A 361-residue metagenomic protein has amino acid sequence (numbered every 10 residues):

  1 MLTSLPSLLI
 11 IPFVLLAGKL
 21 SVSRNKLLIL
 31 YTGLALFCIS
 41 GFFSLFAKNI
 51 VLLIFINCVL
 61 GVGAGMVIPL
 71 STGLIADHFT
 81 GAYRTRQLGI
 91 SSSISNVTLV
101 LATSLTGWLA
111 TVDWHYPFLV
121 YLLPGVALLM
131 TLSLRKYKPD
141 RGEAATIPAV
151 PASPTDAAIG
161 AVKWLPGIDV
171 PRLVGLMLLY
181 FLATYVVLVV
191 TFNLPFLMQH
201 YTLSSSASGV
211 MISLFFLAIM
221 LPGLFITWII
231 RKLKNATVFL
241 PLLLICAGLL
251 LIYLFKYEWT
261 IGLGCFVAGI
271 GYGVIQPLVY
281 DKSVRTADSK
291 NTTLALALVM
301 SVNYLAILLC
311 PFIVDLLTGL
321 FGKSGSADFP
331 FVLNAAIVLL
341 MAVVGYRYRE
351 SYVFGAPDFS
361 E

Functional and structural regions predicted by a protein language model:
I11-I50: Conserved MFS/SLC helix-loop-helix module at the cytosolic interface between two early adjacent transmembrane helices
P12-N25, L221-K234, T318: Helix-to-loop junctions at the C-terminal end of transmembrane segments in multipass secondary transporters
L28-F42, A236-L251: Structural signature of the two symmetry-related core transmembrane helices
I50, I56-V97: Cytoplasmic helix-loop-helix junction between adjacent transmembrane helices in 12-TM secondary transporters
G81-A82, I90-K136: Helix-loop-helix hairpin linking two adjacent transmembrane segments in secondary transporters
P117-S133, F329-R347: Symmetry-related core transmembrane helices of the 12-TM Major Facilitator Superfamily/SLC fold
R172-S213, I219: Extracytoplasmic gate region of multi-pass secondary transporters
V284-K323: A late C-terminal transmembrane helix in Major Facilitator Superfamily
